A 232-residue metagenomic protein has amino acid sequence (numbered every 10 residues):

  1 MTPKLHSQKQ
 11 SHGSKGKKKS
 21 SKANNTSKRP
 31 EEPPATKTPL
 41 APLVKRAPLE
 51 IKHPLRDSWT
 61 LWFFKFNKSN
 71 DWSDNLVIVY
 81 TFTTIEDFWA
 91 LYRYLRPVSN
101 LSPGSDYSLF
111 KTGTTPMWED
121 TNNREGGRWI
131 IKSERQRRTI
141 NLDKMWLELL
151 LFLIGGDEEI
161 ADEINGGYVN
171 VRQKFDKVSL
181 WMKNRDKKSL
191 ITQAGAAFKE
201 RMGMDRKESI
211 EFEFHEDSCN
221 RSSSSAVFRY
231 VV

Functional and structural regions predicted by a protein language model:
T2-V232: ADP-ribose/nucleotidyl-moiety interaction motifs
